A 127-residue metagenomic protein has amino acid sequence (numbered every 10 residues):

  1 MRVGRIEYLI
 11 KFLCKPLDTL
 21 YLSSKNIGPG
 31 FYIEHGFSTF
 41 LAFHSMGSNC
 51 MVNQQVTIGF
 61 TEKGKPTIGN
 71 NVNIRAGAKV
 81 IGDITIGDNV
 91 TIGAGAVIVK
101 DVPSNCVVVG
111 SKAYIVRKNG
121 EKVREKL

Functional and structural regions predicted by a protein language model:
M1-L17, E121-L127: Terminal amphipathic alpha-helical/low-complexity segments used for targeting or macromolecular assembly
C14-V116, G120-E121: Structural signal for interior beta-strand "rungs" in well-ordered beta-sheet cores of soluble enzyme domains
